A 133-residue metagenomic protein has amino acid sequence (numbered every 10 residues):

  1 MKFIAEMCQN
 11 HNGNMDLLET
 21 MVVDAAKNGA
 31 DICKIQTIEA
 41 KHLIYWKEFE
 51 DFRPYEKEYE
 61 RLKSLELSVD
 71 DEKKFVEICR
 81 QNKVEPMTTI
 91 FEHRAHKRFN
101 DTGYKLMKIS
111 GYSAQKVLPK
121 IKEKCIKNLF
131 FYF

Functional and structural regions predicted by a protein language model:
M1-N12, W46-K47, F52, K73-K74: N-terminal small/glycine-rich loop or linker at the start of catalytic domains across soluble metabolic enzymes
F3-M7, C33-I35, P86-T89, K105-I109 (+1 more regions): Hydrophobic faces of well-ordered beta-strands that scaffold small-molecule active sites in alpha/beta enzyme cores
E6, A25, F99: Conserved, mostly hydrophobic/aromatic
C8-N10, Q36-A40, F91-H93, Y112: Active-site beta-loop-alpha junctions enriched in small/polar residues
N14-M15, L43-W46, V69-E72, K108-F130: Active-site-adjacent beta->alpha loops and helix N-cap segments on the catalytic face of soluble alpha/beta enzymes
E19-E39, T102-G103: Catalytic domains of carbohydrate-active enzymes, especially glycoside hydrolases
G29, R98-M107, K124-L129: Glycine-enriched alpha-helix->loop->beta-strand junction motifs that scaffold or abut catalytic
D31-E66: Glycine-rich, proline-tolerant flexible connector loops at the mouths of alpha/beta enzymes
